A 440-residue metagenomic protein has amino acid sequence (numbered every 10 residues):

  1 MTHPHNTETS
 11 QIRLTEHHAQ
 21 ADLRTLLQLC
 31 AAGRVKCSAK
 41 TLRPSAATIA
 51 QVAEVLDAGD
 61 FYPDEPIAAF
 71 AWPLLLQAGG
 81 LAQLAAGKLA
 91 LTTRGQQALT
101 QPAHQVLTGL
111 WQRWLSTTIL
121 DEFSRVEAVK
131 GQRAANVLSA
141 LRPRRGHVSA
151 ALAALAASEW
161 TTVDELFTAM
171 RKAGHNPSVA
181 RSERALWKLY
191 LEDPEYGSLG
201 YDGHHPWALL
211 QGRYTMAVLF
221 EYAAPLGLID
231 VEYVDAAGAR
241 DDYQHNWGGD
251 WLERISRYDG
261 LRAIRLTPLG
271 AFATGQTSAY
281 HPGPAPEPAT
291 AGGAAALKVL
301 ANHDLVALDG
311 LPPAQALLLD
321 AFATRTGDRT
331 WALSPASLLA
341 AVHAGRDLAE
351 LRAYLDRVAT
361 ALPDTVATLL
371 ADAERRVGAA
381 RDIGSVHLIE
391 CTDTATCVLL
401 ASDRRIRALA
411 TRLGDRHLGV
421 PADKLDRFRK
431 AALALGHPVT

Functional and structural regions predicted by a protein language model:
M1-Q77, Q83-L84, K88-D121, K130: N-terminal membrane-targeting/anchoring modules of bacterial envelope and secretion proteins
N6, S10-C30, L110-T440: Extended alpha-helical interface modules used as scaffolds for assembling large macromolecular complexes
G80-L81, G227: Short alpha-helix boundary/capping elements
